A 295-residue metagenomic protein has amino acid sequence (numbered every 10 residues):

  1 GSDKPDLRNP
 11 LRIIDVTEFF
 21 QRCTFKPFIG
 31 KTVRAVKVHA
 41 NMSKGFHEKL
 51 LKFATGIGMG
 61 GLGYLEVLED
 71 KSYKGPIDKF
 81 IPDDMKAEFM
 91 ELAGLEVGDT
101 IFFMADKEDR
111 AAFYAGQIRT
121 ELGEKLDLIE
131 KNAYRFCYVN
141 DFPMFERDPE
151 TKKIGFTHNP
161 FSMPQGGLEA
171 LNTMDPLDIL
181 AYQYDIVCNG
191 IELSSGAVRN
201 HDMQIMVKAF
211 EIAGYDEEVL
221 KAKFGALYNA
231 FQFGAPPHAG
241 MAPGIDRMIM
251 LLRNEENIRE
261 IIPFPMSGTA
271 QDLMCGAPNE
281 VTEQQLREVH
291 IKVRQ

Functional and structural regions predicted by a protein language model:
G1-Q295: Structured aminoacyl-transfer and RNA-binding surfaces used for tRNA recognition/handling in the translation apparatus
